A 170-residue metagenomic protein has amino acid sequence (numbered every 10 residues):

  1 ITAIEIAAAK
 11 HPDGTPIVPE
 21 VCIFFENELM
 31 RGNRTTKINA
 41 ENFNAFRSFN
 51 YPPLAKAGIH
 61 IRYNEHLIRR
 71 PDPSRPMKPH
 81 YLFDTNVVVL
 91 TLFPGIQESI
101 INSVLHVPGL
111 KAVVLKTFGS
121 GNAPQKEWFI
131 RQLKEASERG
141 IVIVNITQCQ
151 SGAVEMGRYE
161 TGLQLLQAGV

Functional and structural regions predicted by a protein language model:
I1-N27, R31-R34, V170: Short, glycine-/small-residue-rich phosphate/pyrophosphate-handling segment
T2-I6, E28, P53, S103 (+2 more regions): Alpha-helical scaffold segments in soluble metabolic enzymes
T2-K10, T36-A45, G162-Q167: A glycine- and small-aliphatic-rich helix-loop capping segment at beta-alpha/alpha-beta transitions that lines
I6-D13, A57-H60, V107-P108, K116 (+2 more regions): Change "in soluble alpha/beta enzymes" to "in soluble alpha/beta proteins
A9-P19, A45-K56, V144-A153: Short, surface-exposed, charge-dense and proline/glycine-enriched linear segments
C22, E28-S120, Q125: Accessory alpha-helical/coil subdomains and C-terminal extensions that flank or cap enzyme catalytic cores
S120-V170: C-terminal non-catalytic interaction/assembly regions of soluble proteins
